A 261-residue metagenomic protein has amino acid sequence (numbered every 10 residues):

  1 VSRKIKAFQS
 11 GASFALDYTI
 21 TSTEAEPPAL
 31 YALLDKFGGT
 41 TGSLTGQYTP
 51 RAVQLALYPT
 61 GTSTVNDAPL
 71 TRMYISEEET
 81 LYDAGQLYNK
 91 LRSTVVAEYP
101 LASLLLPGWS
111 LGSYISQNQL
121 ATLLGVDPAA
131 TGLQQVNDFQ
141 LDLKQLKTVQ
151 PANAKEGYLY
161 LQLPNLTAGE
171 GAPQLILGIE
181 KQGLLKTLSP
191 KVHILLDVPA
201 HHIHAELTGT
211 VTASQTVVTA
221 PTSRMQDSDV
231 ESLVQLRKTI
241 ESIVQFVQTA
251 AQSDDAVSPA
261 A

Functional and structural regions predicted by a protein language model:
V1-A261: Subset-of-secretome marker
